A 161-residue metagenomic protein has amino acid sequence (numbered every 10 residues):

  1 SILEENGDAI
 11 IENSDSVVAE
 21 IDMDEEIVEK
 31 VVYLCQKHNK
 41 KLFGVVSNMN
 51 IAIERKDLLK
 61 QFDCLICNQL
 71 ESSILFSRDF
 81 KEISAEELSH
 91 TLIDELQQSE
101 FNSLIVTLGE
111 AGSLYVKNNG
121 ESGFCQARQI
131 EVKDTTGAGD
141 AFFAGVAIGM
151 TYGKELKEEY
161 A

Functional and structural regions predicted by a protein language model:
S1, L34-Q36, L42, D63 (+3 more regions): Domain-wide signal for the mature, well-folded portions of proteins, strongly enriched in nucleus-encoded organellar
S1-S16, I21: Conserved phosphate-binding/catalytic loop of the ribokinase/pfkB sugar-kinase fold
A9, Y33, D94: Surface-exposed charge patches
A9-I10, D57-L58, Q97: Structural alpha-helical scaffold elements that stabilize or flank donor/cofactor-binding regions in carbohydrate
E12-N13, N39, Q61, E100-N102 (+1 more regions): Short glycine/proline-enriched coil/turn segments at helix->beta-strand junctions
D15-H90, A111-S113: Conserved beta-alpha-beta core of the PfkB/ribokinase-like small-molecule kinase fold
I51, R78-A161: Conserved phosphate-binding/catalytic region of the ribokinase-like
